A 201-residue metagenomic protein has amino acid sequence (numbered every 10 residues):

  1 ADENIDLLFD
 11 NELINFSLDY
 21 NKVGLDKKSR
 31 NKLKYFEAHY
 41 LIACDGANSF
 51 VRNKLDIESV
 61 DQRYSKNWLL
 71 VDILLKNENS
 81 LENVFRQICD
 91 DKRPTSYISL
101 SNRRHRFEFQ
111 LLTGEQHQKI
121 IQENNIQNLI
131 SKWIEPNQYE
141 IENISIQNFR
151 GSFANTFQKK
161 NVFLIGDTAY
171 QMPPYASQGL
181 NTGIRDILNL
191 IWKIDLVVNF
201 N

Functional and structural regions predicted by a protein language model:
A1-N201: Core Rossmann-like FAD-binding/catalytic domain of the broad FAD-dependent monooxygenase superfamily
